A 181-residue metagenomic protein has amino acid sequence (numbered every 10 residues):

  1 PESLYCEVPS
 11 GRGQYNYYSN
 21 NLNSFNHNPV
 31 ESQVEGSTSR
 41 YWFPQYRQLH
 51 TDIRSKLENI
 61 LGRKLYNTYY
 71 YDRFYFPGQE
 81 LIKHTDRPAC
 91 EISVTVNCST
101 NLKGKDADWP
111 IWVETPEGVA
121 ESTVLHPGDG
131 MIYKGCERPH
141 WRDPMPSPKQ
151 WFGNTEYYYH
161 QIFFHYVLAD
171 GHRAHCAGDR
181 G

Functional and structural regions predicted by a protein language model:
P1-L61: Non-heme Fe(II)/2-oxoglutarate
G62-Y71: A short coil-to-beta-strand element that immediately follows conserved catalytic motifs
P77-E137, E156-I162, A169-R180: Catalytic core of non-heme Fe(II) oxygenases with the double-stranded beta-helix
C136-W141, M145-P146: Short, charged beta-turn/beta-strand-edge "cap" motif at the junction between a beta-strand and an adjacent loop
P146, V167-A169: Compositionally biased, intrinsically disordered linkers/stalks adjacent to structured regions
P146-Y158: Accessory, usually C-terminal, subdomains that scaffold auxiliary metal cofactors
